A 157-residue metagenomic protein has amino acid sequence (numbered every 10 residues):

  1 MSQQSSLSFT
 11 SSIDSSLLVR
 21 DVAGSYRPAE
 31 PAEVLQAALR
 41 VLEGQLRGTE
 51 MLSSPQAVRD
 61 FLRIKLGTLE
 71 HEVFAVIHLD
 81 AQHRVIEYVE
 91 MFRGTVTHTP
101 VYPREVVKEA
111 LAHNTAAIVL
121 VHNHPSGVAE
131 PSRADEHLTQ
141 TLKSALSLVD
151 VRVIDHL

Functional and structural regions predicted by a protein language model:
S2-L35, A57-D60, Q82, F92-L157: Active-site-proximal loop/helix of nucleotide/amide-processing enzymes and allied scaffolds
A29-M91: Long amphipathic N-terminal alpha/beta scaffold segment
